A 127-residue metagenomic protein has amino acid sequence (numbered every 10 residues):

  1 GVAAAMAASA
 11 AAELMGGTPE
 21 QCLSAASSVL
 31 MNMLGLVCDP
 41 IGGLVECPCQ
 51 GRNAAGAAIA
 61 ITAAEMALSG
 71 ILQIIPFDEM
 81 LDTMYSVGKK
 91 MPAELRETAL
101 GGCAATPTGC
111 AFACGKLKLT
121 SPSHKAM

Functional and structural regions predicted by a protein language model:
A4-M127: Functionally critical mobile loop/hinge segments
